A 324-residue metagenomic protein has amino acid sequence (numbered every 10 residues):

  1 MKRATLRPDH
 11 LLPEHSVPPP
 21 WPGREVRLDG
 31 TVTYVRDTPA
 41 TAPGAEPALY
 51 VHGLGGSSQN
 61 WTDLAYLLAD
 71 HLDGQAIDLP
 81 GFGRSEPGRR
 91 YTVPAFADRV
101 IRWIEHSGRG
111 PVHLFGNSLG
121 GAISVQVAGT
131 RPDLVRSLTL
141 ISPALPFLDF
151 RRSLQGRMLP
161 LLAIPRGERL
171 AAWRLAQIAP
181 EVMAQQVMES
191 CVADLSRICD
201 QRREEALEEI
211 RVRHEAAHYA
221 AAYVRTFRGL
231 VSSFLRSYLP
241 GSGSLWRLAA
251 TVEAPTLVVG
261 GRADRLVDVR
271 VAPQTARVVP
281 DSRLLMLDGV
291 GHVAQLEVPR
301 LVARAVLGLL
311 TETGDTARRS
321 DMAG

Functional and structural regions predicted by a protein language model:
T31-E86, G110: Conserved HGGG/HGGXW glycine-rich cap/lid loop of the alpha/beta-hydrolase fold
A95-V112: Conserved acidic catalytic loop of the alpha/beta-hydrolase fold
G121-P132, L138: Short glycine-enriched nucleophile-adjacent loop and the immediately C-terminal alpha-helix near the catalytic center
G129, L138-I178: Flexible "cap/lid" loop of the alpha/beta hydrolase fold
L175-L248: Conserved alpha/beta-hydrolase catalytic His-Asp/Glu region
L239-P240, A263-V267: Acidic catalytic loop of the alpha/beta-hydrolase fold
T251-V252, V258-G260, D264: Short beta-strand/loop motif that positions the catalytic acidic residue of the alpha/beta-hydrolase fold
P273, V278-G324: Catalytic active-site module of serine/aspartate enzymes centered on a nucleophile-bearing elbow/loop
